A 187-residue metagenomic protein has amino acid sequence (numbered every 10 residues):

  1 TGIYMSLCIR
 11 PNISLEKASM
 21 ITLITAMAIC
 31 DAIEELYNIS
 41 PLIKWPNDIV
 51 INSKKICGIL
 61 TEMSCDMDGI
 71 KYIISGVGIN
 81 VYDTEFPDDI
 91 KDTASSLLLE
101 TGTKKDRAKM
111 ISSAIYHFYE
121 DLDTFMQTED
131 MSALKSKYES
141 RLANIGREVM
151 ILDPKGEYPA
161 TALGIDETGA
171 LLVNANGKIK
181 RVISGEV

Functional and structural regions predicted by a protein language model:
T1-N12, I21-T25: DPxDG-like acidic metal-binding loop motif
I13-L15, L23-P41, I51-V187: Long, positively charged amphipathic alpha-helical accessory segments at protein N-termini or as interdomain linkers
D48: Conserved active-site carboxylates
